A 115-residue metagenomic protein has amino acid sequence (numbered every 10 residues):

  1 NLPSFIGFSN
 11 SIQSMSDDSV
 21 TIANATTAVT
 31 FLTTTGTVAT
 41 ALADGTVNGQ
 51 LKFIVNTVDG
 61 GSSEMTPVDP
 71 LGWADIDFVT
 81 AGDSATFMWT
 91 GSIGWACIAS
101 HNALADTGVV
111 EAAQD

Functional and structural regions predicted by a protein language model:
N1-D69, S92-S100: Exposed extracellular interaction/assembly regions and N-terminal maturation sites
N10, G108-E111: Intrinsic low-complexity/disordered segments
A23-N24, E111-Q114: Alpha-helix initiation/capping motif
L42, F78, L104: Short clusters of hydrophobic/aromatic residues that line enzyme substrate/ligand-binding pockets
D69-I76: A conserved acidic, glycine/proline-rich C-terminal tail/linker
A81-G91, A105, Q114-D115: Extracellular disulfide-bonded cysteine-rich modules/repeats
S100-T107: Short acidic, low-complexity intrinsically disordered linear motifs used for protein-protein interactions
